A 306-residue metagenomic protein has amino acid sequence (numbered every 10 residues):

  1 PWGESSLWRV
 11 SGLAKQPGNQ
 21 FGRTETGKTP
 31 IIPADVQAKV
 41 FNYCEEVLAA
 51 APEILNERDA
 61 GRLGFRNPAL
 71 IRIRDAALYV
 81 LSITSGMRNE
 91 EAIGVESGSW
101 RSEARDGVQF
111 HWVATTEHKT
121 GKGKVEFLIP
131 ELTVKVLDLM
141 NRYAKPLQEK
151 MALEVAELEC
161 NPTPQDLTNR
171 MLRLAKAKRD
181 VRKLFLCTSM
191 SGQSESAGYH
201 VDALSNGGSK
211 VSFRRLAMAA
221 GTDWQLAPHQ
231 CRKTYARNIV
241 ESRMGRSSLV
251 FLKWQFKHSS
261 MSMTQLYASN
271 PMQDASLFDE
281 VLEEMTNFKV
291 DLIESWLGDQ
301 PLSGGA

Functional and structural regions predicted by a protein language model:
G3-A306: Extended accessory and catalytic-adjacent subdomains in large enzymes
